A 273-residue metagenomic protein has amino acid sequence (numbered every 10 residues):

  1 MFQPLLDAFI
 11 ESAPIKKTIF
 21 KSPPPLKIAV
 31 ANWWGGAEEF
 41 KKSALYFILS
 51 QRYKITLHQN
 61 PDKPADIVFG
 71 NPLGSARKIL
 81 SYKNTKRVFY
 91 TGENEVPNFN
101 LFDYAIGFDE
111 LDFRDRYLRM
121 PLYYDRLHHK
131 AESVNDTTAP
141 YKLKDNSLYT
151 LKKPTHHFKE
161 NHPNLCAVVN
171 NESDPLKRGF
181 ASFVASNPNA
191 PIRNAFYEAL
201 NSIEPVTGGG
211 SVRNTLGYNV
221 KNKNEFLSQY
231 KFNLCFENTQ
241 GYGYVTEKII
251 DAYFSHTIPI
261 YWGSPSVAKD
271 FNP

Functional and structural regions predicted by a protein language model:
P4-P273: Nucleotide-sugar donor-binding catalytic core of glycosyltransferases
